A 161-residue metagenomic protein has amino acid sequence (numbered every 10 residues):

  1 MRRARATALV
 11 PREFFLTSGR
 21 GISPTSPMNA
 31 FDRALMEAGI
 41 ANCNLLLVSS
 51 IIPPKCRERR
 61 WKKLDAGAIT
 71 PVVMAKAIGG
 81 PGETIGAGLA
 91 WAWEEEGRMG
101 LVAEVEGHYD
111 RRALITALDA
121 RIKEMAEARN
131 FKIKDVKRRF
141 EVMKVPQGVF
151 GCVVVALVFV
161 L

Functional and structural regions predicted by a protein language model:
M1-L161: Helix-coil modules at protein/domain termini and other flexible surface or pore-lining loops, especially C-terminal
